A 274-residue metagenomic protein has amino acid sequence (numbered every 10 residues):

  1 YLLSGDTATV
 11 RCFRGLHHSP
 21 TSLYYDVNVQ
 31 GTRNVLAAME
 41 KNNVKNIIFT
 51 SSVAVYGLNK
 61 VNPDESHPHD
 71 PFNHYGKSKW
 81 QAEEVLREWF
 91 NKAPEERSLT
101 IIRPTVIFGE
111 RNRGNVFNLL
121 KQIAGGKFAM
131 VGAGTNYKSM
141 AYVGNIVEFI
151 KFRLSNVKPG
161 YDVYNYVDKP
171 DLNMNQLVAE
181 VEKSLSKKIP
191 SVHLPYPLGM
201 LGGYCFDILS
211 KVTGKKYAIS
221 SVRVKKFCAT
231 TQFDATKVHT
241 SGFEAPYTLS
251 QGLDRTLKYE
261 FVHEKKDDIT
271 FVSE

Functional and structural regions predicted by a protein language model:
Y1-Q30, N34, A38-K41, Y56: NAD(P)H-binding glycine-rich loop region in Rossmannoid oxidoreductase-like domains and their noncatalytic homologs
Q30-Y75, F90-P94: Conserved Rossmann-fold NAD(P)-dependent oxidoreductase catalytic core, especially the SDR/UDP-sugar
N34, N112-N118, G132-L154, Y161-N165: Substrate-positioning beta->alpha
S78: Active-site helix of classical SDR
E83-E110: Conserved beta-loop-beta element that borders a ligand/cofactor-binding pocket
G109, V131-N136, Y164-D171, E182-S186 (+3 more regions): Glycine-rich Rossmann NAD(P)(H)-binding loop
V143, A179, G202-F243: Conserved C-terminal active-site "lid" loop/helix of NAD(P)H-dependent oxidoreductases that clamps the redox cofactor
R153-I219, S250-L257, H263-E274: Mid/C-terminal beta-alpha module of Rossmann-like enzyme folds, strongest in SDR-family dehydrogenases/epimerases
